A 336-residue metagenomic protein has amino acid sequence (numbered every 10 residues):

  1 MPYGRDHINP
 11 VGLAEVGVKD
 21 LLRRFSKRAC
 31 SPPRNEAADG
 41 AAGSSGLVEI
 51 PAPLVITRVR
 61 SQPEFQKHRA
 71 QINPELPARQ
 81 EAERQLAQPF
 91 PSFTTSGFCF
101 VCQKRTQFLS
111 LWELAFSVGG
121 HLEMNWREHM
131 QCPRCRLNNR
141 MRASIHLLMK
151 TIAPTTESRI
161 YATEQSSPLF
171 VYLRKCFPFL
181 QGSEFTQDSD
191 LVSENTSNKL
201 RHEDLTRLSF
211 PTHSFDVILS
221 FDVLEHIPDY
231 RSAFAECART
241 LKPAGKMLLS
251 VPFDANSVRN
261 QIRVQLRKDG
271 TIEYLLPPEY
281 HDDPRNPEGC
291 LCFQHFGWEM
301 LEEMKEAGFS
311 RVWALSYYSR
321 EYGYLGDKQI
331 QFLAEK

Functional and structural regions predicted by a protein language model:
M1-P63: Boundary detector for helix-to-coil junctions that initiate low-complexity/charged tails
L22, S45-R207, Q265, E299 (+1 more regions): Conserved N-terminal segment of class I S-adenosyl-L-methionine
H68-P74, R84-G97, L200, R231-E335: S-adenosyl-L-methionine-dependent methyltransferase catalytic module, highlighting the catalytic core
E203-I218: A short acidic, Gly/Pro-enriched loop at the edge of an enzyme's catalytic core that lines a small-molecule cofactor
R207, E225, A255: Active-site micro-motifs of SAM-dependent methyltransferase domains
S209-P211, P228, G297: GHKL-family ATP-binding catalytic core of two-component histidine kinases
D216-P228: A short SAM/SAH-binding and catalytic strip from SAM-dependent methyltransferases
